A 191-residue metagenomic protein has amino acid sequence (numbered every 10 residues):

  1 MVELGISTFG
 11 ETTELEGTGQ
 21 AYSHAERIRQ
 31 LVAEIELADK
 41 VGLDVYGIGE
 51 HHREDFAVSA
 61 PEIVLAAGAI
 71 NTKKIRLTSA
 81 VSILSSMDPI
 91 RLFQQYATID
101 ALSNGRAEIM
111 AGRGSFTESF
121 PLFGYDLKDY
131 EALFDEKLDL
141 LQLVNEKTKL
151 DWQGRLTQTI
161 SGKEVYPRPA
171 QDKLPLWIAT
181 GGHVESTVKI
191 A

Functional and structural regions predicted by a protein language model:
M1-T72, R76, L174: N-terminal beta1-alpha1-beta2 module of alpha/beta enzyme domains
I6, I48, L77-S79, A111 (+2 more regions): Hydrophobic residues in well-ordered beta-strands that form the structural core
F9-E11, H51-R53, S82-L84, G112-F116 (+1 more regions): Active-site beta-loop-alpha junctions enriched in small/polar residues
G17, D88-A191: Internal, glycine-rich beta/alpha segment that forms the wall or movable "lid" of small-molecule/cofactor binding
Q20-A21, I28, S82, G124-L127: Active-site oxyanion-binding pockets that recognize sulfate/phosphate
I28, V32, E62, S86 (+2 more regions): Glycine-rich phosphate-binding loop at the start of an alpha helix
E54-A57, S82-D88, D126-L127: Glycine-rich "substrate-gating" loop/helix at the edge of Rossmann-like oxidoreductase active sites
K74-A80, L92-Y96: Outer membrane beta-barrel
